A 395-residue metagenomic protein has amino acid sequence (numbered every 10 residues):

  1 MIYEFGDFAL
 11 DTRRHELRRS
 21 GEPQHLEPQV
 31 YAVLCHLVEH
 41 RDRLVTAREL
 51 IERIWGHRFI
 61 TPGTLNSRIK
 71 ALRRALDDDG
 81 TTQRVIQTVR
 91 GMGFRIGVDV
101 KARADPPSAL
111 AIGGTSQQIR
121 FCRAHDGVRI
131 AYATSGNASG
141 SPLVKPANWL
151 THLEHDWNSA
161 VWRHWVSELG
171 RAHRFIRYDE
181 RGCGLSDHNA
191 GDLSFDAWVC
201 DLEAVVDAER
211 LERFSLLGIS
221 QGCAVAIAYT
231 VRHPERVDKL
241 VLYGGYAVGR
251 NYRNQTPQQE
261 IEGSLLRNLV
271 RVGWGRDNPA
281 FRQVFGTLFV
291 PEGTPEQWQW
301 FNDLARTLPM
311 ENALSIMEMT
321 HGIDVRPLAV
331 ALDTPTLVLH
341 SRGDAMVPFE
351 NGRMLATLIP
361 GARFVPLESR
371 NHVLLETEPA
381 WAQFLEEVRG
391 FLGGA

Functional and structural regions predicted by a protein language model:
I2-E4, L10, Q24-H25, L37-D42 (+2 more regions): DNA-binding patch around the recognition helix
E22-I54: Short amphipathic alpha-helical recognition elements used for nucleic-acid or partner binding across transcription
A124-D187: Conserved HGGG/HGGXW glycine-rich cap/lid loop of the alpha/beta-hydrolase fold
D196-F214: Conserved acidic catalytic loop of the alpha/beta-hydrolase fold
I227, V231, D238-R271: Flexible "cap/lid" loop of the alpha/beta hydrolase fold
W274-M319, P327-L328: Conserved alpha/beta-hydrolase catalytic His-Asp/Glu region
L332, V338-H340, D344: Short beta-strand/loop motif that positions the catalytic acidic residue of the alpha/beta-hydrolase fold
A362-A395: Catalytic active-site module of serine/aspartate enzymes centered on a nucleophile-bearing elbow/loop
